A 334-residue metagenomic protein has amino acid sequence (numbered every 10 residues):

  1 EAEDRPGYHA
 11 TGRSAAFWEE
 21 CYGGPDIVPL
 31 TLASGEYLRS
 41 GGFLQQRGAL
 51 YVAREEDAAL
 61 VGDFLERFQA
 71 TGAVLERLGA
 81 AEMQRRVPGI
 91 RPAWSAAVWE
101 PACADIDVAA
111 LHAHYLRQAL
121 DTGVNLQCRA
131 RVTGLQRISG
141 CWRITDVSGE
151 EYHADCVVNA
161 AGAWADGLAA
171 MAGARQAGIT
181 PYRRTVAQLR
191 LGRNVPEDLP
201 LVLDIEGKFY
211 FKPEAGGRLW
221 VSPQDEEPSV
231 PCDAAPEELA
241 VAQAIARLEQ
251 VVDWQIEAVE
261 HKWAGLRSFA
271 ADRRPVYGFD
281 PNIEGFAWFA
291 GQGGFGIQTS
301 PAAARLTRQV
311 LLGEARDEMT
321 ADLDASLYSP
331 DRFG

Functional and structural regions predicted by a protein language model:
E1-T11: Glycine-rich FAD pyrophosphate-binding loop
S14-R86, W94-S95, K208-F209, R247-L248: Dinucleotide-binding Rossmann-like beta1-alpha1 core, especially the glycine-rich loop that anchors the ADP
W18, P29, G42-G48, C141 (+2 more regions): Active-site substrate-recognition segment that forms the wall of the catalytic cavity or substrate channel
V28-L32, Y51-L60, V98-R117, D233-A242: Short beta-strand to alpha-helix junction loop
Q46, G79-A80, C128-A130, H261-W263: Short loop/edge segments at beta-strand edges and connector loops that shape dinucleotide/nucleotide cofactor-binding
A59-L60, V87-W94, Q136-R143, F269-R273 (+1 more regions): A short, glycine/Asx- and small/polar-enriched loop/turn that sits immediately N-terminal to a beta-strand
V98-D155: Helical element adjacent to the flavin cofactor pocket in flavoenzyme catalytic cores
E249-G334: C-terminal catalytic lobe of FAD-dependent flavoproteins
